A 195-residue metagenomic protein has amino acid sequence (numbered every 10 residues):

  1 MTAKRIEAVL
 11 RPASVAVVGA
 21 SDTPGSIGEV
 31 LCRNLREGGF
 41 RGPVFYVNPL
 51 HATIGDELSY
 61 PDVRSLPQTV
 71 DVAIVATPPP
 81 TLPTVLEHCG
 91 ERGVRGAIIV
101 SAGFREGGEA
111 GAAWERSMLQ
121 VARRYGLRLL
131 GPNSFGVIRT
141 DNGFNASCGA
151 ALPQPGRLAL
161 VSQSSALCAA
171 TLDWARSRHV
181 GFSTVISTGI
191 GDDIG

Functional and structural regions predicted by a protein language model:
M1-G195: Catalytic-core regions of core metabolic enzymes, especially those transforming organic acids/acyl-group intermediates
